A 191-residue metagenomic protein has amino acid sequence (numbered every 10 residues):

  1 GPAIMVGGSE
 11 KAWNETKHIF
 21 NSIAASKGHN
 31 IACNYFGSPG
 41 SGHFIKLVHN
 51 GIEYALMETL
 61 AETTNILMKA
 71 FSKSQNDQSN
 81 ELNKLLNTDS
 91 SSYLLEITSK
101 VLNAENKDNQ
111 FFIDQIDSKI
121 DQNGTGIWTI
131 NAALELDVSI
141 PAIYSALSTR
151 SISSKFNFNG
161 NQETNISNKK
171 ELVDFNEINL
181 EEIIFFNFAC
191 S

Functional and structural regions predicted by a protein language model:
G1-F20, K46-Y54: Short beta-strand and adjoining strand-loop segment in the mid-core of the Rossmann-like NAD(P)-dependent dehydrogenase
P2, A25-Y54, F71-D89, N103-S118 (+2 more regions): Conserved Rossmann-fold dehydrogenase catalytic segment
A3-I4, S92, S99, P141: Structural motif
L47, E62, W128-T129: A general alpha-helix detector
M57: Long, contiguous binding/interaction regions
T64-K69, N131-E135: Short glycine/serine- and small hydrophobic-enriched flexible loop segments
F111-C190: A conserved active-site cap/scaffold subdomain adjacent to cofactor or substrate pockets
